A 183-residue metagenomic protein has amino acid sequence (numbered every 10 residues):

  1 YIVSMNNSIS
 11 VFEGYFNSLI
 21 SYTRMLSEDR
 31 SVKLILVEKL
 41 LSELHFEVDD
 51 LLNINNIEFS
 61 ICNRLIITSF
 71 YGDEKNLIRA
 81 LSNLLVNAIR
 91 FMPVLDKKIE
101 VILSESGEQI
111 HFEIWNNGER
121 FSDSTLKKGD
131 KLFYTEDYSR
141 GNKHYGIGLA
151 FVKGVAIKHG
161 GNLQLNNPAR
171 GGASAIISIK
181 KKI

Functional and structural regions predicted by a protein language model:
N7-F12: Short alpha-helical segment of the dimerization/phosphotransfer core of two-component systems
L26-S31, S69-G72: Conserved micro-motifs of the catalytic ATP-binding
N53, E58-T68: Conserved catalytic submotifs in the C-terminal HATPase_c
A88-I89: Short helix-loop "hinge" at the ATP-lid/N-box region of the Bergerat-fold HATPase_c
K98-E108: Short beta-strand/loop element within the Bergerat-fold HATPase_c
F121-Y134: Short conserved segment of the HATPase_c
